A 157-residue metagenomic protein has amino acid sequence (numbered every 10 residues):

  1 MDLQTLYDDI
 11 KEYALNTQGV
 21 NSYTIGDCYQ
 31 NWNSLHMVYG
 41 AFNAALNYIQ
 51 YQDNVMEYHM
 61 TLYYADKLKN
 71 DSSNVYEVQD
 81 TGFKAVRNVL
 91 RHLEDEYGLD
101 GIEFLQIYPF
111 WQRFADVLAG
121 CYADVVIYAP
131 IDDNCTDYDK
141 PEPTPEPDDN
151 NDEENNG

Functional and structural regions predicted by a protein language model:
M1-Q52, T136-G157: Small/polar-rich, solvent-exposed N-terminal microdomains that initiate assembly or binding
Q4-D8, S22, N33-G40, G82-P130: Acidic-leaning, charged glycine-interspersed low-complexity segments
Y13, T61, Y122-D124: One-face residue pattern on beta-strands with alternating periodicity enriched for small/polar residues
Q18, N70, E94-Y97, D133: Secondary-structure transition/hinge residues
V20-Y76, E103-A115: Short, solvent-exposed beta-alpha or beta-beta edge segments that form flexible loop/patches at the rim of ligand
D66-K69, V86-V89, D149-N151: Glycine-rich loops and low-complexity Gly/Arg-rich segments that provide flexible linkers or classic glycine-based
E77-T81: Alpha-helix N-cap and loop-to-helix initiation/capping positions
P109-T136, K140-G157: Glycine-rich, aromatic-bearing surface loops/beta-hairpins
